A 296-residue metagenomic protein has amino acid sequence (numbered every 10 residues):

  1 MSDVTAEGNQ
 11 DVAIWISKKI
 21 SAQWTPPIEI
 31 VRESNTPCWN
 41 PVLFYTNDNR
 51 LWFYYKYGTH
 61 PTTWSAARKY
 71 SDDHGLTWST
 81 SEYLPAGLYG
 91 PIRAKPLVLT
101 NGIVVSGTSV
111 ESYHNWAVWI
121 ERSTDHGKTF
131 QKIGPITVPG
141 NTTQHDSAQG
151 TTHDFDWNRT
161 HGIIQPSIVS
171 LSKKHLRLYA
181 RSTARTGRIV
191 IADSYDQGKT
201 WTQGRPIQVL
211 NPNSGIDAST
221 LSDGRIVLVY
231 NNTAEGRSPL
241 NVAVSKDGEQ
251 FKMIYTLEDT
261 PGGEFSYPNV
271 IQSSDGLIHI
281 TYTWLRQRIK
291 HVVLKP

Functional and structural regions predicted by a protein language model:
M1-P296: Asp-box/BNR beta-propeller blade signature and adjacent active/binding-site loops in extracellular glycan-interacting
